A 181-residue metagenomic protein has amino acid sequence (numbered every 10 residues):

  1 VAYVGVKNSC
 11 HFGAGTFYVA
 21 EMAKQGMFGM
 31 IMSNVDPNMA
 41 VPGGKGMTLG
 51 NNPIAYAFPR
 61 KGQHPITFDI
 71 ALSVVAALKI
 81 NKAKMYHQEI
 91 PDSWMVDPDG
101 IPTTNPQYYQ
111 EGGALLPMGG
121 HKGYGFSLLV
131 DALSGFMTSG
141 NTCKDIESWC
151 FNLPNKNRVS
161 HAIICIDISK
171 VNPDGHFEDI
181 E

Functional and structural regions predicted by a protein language model:
V1-I66, I70: A glycine-rich, acidic short-motif signal
A2-K7, P117-G119, I163-S169: Short glycine-rich or small-residue beta-strand-to-loop segments that form or flank ligand, phosphate, metal/Fe-S
G15, L49, K122, F126 (+2 more regions): Generic structural signal for well-ordered, non-membrane alpha-helical segments in soluble metabolic enzymes
A20-A23, S73, A83-Y86, A132-S134 (+1 more regions): Short, solvent-exposed amphipathic alpha-helical segments in soluble enzyme and RNA/protein-processing domains
D36, L72-V75, K122, I168-K170: Glycine-rich beta-alpha junction loops
M39-Y108: Phosphate/diphosphate-binding glycine-rich loops and adjacent basic-rich segments that engage nucleotide
M85-D145, W149-F151: Secondary-shell segments that build the walls of catalytic and ion/ligand-binding clefts
T142-E181: Catalytic-core signal marking the mid-to-C-terminal active-site face
